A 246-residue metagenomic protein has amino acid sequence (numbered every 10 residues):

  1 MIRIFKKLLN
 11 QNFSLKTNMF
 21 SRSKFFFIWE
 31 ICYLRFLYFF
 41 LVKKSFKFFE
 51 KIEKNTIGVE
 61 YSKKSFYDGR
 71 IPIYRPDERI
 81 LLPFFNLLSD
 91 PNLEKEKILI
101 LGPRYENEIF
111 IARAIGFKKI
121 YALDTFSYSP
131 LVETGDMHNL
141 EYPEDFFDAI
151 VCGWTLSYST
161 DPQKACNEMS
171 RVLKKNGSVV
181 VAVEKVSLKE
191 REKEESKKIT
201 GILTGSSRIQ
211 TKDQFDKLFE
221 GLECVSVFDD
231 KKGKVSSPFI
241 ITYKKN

Functional and structural regions predicted by a protein language model:
S23, F27-P91: Class I SAM-dependent methyltransferase Rossmann-like catalytic core, especially the SAM/SAH-binding loop
L93, T160, K174, E220: Short conserved AdoMet
K97-N139: Class I SAM-dependent methyltransferase SAM/SAH-binding core
H138-I150: A short acidic, Gly/Pro-enriched loop at the edge of an enzyme's catalytic core that lines a small-molecule cofactor
A149-D161: A short SAM/SAH-binding and catalytic strip from SAM-dependent methyltransferases
Q163-S178: A short glycine-rich, Lys/Arg-flanked "PGG" loop and its adjoining helix->strand segment in the class I
V180-D216: Conserved class I S-adenosyl-L-methionine
E220-N246: Core SAM-dependent methyltransferase catalytic element
